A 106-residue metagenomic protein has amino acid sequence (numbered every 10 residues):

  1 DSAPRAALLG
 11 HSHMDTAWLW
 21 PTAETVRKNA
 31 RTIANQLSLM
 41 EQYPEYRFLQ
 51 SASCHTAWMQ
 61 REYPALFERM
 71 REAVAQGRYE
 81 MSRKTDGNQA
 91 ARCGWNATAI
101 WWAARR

Functional and structural regions predicted by a protein language model:
D1-R106: Carbohydrate-active enzymes and regulators
